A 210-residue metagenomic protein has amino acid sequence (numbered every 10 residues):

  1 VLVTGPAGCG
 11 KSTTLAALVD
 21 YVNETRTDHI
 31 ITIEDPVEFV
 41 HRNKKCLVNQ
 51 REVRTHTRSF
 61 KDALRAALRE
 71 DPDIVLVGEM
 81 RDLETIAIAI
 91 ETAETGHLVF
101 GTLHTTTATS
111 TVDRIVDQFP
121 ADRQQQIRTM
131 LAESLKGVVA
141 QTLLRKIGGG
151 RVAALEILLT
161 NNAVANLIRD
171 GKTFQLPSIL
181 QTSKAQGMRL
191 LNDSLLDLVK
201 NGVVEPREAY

Functional and structural regions predicted by a protein language model:
V1-Y210: Short, flexible helix-loop junctions that flank or precede catalytic/ligand sites
